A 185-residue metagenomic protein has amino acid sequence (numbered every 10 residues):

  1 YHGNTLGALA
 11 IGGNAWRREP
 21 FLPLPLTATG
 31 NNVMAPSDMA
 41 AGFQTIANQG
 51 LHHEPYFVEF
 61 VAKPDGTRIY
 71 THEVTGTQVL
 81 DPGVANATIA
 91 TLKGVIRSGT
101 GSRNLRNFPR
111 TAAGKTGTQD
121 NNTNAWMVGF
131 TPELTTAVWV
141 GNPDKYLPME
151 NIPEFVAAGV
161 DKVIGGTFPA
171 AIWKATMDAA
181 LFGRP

Functional and structural regions predicted by a protein language model:
Y1-A40: Mid-domain, small-residue-enriched loop/turn segments at the edges of structured enzyme/sensor domains
V33-P185: A penicillin-recognizing enzyme superfamily signal
